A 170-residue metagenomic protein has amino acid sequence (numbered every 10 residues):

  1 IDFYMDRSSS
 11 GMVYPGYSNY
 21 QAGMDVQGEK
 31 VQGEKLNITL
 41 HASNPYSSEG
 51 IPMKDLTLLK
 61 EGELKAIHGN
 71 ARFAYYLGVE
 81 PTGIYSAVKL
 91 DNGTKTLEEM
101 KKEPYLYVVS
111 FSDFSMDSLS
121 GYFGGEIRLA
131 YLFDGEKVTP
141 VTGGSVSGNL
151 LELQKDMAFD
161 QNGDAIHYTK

Functional and structural regions predicted by a protein language model:
I1-K170: N-terminal small-residue-enriched
